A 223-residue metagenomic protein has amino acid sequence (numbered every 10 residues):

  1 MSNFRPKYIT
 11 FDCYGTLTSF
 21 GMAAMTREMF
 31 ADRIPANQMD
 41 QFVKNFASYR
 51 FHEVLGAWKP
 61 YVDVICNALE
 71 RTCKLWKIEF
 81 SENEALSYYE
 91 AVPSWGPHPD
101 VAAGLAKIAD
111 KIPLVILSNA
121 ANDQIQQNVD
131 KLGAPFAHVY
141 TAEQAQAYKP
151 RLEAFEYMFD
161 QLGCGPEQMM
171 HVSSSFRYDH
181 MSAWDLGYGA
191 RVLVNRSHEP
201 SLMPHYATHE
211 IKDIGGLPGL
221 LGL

Functional and structural regions predicted by a protein language model:
M1-Y8, N37, A102, A106 (+1 more regions): Asp-based, Mg2+/Mn2+-dependent phosphohydrolase catalytic module
S2-P99: N-terminal helical cap/lid subdomain that shapes the substrate entry/recognition surface in HAD-like hydrolases
A109: Glycine-rich active-site/cofactor-binding loop and its immediate structural neighborhood
I112: Switch/coupling loops of ABC transporter nucleotide-binding domains
